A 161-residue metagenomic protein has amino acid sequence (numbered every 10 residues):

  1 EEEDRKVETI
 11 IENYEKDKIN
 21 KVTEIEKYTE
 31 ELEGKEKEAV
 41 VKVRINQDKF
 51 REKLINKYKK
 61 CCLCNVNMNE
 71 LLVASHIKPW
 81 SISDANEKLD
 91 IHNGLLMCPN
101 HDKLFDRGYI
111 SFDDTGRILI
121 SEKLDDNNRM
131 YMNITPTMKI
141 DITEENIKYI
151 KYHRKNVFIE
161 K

Functional and structural regions predicted by a protein language model:
E1-E52, N65-L72: A short mid-domain helix/strand-loop element embedded in enzyme catalytic domains that forms or borders the active-site
A39, I45, K49, K57 (+2 more regions): A detector for short metal-coordination/catalytic motifs
K60: Ligand/cofactor pocket segment of small-molecule handling proteins
H76: Conserved active-site aspartate in kinases
